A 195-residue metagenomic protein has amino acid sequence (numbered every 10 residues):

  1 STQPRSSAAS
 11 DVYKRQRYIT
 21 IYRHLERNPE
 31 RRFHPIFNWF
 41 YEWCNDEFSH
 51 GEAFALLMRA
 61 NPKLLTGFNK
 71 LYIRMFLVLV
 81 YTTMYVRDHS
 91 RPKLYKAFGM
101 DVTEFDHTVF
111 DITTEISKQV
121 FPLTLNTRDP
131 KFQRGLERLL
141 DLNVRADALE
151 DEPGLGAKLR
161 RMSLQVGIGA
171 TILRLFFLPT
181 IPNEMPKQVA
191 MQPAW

Functional and structural regions predicted by a protein language model:
S1, R15-T20: Charged, low-complexity, helix/coiled-coil-prone segments
T2-A9, Y13: Single conserved hydrophobic/aromatic residue that forms the stacking wall/gate of nucleotide- or nucleobase-binding
R17, W39-A60, V78-T82: Alpha-helical scaffold segments in carbohydrate-active enzymes
T20-E42, L56-L71, G99-E104: Inter-helical turn/loop segments and adjacent helix faces that build the functional surface of alpha-helical bundle
K63, G67-W195: Extended, helix-rich structural scaffolds rather than catalytic motifs
